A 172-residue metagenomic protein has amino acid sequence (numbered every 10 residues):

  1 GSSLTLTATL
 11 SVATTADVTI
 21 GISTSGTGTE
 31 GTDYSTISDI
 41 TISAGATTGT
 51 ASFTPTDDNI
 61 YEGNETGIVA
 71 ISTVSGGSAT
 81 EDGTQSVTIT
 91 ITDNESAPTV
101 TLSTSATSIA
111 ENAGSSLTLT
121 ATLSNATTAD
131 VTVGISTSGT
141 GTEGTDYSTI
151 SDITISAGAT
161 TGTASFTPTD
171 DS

Functional and structural regions predicted by a protein language model:
G1-S172: Short boundary segments that mark the start of a structured unit
